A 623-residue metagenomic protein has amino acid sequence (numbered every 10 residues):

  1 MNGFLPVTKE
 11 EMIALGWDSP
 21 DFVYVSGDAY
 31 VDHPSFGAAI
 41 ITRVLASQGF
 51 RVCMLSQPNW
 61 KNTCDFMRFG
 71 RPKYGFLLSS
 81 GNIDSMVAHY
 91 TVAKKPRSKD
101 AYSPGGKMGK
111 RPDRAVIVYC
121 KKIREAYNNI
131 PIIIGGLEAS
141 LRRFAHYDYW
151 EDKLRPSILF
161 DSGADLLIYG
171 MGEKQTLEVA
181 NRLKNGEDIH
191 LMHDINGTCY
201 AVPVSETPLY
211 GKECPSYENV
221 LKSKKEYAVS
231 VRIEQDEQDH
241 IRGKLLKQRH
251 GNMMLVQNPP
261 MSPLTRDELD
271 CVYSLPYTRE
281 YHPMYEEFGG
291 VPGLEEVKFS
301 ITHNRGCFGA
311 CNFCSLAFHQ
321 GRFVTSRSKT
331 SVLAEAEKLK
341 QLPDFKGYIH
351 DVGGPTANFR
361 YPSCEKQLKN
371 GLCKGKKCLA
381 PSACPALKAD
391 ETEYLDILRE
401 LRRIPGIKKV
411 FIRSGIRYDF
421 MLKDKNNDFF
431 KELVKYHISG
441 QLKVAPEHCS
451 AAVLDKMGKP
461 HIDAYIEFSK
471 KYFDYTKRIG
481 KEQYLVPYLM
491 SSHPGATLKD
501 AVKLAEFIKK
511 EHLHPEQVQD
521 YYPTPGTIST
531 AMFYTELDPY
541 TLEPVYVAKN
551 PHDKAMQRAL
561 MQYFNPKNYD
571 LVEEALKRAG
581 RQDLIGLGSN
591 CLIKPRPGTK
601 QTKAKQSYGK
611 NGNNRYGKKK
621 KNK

Functional and structural regions predicted by a protein language model:
M1-S19, A29, V229-S300: N-terminal [4Fe-4S]-dependent radical SAM core
Y24, I40, L55, N59-W60 (+2 more regions): Conserved SAM/AdoMet-binding glycine-rich loop
V25-D28, F288-S315, Y348: N-terminal pre-triad scaffold of radical SAM enzymes
G37, S56-H250, Q257-N258: Glycine-rich beta-alpha loop elements in corrinoid/cobalamin-binding modules across cobalamin-dependent enzymes
K61, H190-Q238, N252, M261 (+7 more regions): Terminal amphipathic helices with adjacent charged low-complexity linkers/tails
D84-A93, L141-R143, E173-E178, V202-T207 (+8 more regions): Flexible glycine/acidic-rich beta-alpha junction loops that bind and position SAM and/or redox cofactors in anaerobic
D165, V272, C307, C311 (+4 more regions): Conserved, mostly hydrophobic/aromatic
K376, L592-K623: Acidic, low-complexity intrinsically disordered tails
